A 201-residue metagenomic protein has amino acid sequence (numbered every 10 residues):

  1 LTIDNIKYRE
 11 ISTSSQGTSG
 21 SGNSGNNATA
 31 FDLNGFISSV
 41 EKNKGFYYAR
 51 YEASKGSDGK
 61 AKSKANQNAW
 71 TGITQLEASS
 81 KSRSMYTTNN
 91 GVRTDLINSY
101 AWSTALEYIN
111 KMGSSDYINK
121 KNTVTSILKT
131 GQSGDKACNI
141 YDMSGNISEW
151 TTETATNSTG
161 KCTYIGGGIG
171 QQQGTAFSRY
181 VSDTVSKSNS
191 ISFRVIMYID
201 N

Functional and structural regions predicted by a protein language model:
T2-D142: Short aromatic-cysteine micro-motif
K55-G56, E149, Q171-Q172: Eukaryotic short linear interaction motifs
G72-Y86, R93, I97, N157-N201: Disulfide-stabilized, aromatic/cysteine-rich ligand-recognition loop
W102, A155-T156: Surface-exposed, flexible loop/turn segments at secondary-structure boundaries
L106-Y108, W150, N157: Short, function-defining helix-loop hinge/capping sites that tune catalysis or transport
D135, S144, S190-S192: Active-site lining segments that contact anionic ligands and/or coordinate catalytic metals
S144-T154: Active-site-proximal beta-strands of protease catalytic cores
